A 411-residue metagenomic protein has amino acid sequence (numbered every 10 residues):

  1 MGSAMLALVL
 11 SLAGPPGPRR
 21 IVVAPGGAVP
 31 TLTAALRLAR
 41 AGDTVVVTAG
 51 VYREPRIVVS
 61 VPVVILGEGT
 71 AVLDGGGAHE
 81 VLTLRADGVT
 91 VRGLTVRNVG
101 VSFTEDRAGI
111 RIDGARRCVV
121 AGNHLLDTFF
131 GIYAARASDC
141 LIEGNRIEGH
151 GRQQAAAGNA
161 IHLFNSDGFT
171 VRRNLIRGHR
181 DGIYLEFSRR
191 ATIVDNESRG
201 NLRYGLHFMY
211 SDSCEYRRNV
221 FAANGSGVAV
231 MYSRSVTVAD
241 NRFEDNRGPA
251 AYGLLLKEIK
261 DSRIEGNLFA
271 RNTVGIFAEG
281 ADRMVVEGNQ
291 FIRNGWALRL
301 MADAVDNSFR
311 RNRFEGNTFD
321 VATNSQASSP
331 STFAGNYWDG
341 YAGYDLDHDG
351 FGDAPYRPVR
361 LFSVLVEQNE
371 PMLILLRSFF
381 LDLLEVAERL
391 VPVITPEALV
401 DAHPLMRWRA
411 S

Functional and structural regions predicted by a protein language model:
L6-L10: Hydrophobic helical h-region of N-terminal Sec-dependent signal peptides in bacterial secretory/periplasmic proteins
R19-R53: Acidic Gly/Asp/Thr-rich repetitive segments characteristic of extracellular carbohydrate-active and adhesion proteins
Y52-L66, L73-R117, F130-A137, L163: Extracellular beta-strand-rich solenoid/capping regions of secreted or surface-exposed proteins that bind or remodel
S60-V61, D87-G88, R116-R117, A137-C140 (+8 more regions): Short "repeat-start/strand-capping" segments in structured domains, especially the N-termini of parallel beta-helix
G75-T83, T104-I112, D127-A134, Q154-F164 (+7 more regions): Extracellular beta-strand/beta-solenoid scaffold signature
G93-I112, L141-F164, F169-T170, G182 (+6 more regions): Acidic/polar low-complexity surface segments
R247-G253, S262, M284, G288 (+1 more regions): Functionally critical loop-and-helix segments that line ligand-binding/catalytic clefts of soluble enzyme domains
